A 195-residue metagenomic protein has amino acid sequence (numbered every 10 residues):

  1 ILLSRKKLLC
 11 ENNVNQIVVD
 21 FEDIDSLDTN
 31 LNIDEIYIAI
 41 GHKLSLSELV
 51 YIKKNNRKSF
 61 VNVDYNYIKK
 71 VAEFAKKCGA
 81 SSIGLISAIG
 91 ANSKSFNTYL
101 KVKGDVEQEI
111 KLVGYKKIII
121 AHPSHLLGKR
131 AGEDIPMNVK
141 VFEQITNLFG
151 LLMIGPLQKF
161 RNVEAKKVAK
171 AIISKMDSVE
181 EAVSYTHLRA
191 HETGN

Functional and structural regions predicted by a protein language model:
L2-L9: Short, polar loop motifs at secondary-structure junctions
S4, S87, H122: Short beta-strand/turn micro-motifs composed of small residues that flank or help shape donor/cofactor-binding pockets
L8, L44, A91, L126: Surface-exposed, flexible loop/turn segments at secondary-structure boundaries
L9, N15-K70, F74-K77: NAD(P)H-binding glycine-rich loop region in Rossmannoid oxidoreductase-like domains and their noncatalytic homologs
N12, S93-V183: Oxidoreductase cofactor-interface core, primarily capturing Rossmann-like NAD(P)-dependent enzymes
F21, L126, A190: Hydrophobic pocket-lining residues within nucleotide cofactor-binding pockets
Y51-K101, L112, I119: Conserved Rossmann-fold NAD(P)-dependent oxidoreductase catalytic core, especially the SDR/UDP-sugar
T186-T193: Conserved small/polar residues in nucleotide/adenosyl-binding loops
